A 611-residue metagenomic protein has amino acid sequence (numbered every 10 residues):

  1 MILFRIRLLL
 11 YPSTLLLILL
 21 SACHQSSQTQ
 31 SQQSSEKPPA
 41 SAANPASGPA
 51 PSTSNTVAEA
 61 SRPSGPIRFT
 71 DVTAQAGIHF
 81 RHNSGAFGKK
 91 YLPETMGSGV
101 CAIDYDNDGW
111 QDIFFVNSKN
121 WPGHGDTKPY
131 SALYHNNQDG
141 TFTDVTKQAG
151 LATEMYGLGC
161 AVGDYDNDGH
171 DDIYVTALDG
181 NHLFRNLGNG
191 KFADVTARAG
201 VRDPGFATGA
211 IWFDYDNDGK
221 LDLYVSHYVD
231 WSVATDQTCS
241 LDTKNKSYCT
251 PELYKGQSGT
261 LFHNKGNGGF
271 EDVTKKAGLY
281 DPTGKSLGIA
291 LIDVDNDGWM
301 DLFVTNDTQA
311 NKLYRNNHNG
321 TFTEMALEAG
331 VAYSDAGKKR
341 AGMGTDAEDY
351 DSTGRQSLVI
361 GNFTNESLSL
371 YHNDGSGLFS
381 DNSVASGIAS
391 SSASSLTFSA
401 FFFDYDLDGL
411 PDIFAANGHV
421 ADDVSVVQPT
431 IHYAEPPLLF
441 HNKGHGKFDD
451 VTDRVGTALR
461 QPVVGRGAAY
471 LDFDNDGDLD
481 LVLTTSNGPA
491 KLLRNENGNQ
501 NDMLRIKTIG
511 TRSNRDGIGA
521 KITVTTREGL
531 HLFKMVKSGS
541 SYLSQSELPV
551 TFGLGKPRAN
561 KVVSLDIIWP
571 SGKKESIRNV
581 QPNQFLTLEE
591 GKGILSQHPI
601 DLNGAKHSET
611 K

Functional and structural regions predicted by a protein language model:
C23-S26: Bacterial signal peptide processing site
N55, G65, A86, I388-S390 (+2 more regions): Gly/Ser/Thr/Pro-enriched helix-cap/hinge segments flanking short amphipathic alpha-helices
F69-V72, T141-L151, K191-V201, G268-Y280 (+3 more regions): Blade-edge beta-strand/turn elements of extracellular beta-propeller and related beta-sheet repeat scaffolds
I78-G99, T127, A149-A161, G200-I211 (+8 more regions): Repeat-based blade/solenoid architectures
G97-N107, H135, Y156-H170, L183-R185 (+10 more regions): Beta-propeller blade termini
W110-N117, D168-A177, L223-H227, D301-N306 (+5 more regions): Hydrophobic beta-strand segments that make up the repeating blades of beta-propeller and related beta-repeat
V116-K128, H227-Y254, A415-H432: Short, conserved, GDST-rich strand-edge loop motifs in beta-rich repeat architectures
S131-N136, Q257-N264, R315, Y371-N373 (+1 more regions): Beta-propeller blade signature
